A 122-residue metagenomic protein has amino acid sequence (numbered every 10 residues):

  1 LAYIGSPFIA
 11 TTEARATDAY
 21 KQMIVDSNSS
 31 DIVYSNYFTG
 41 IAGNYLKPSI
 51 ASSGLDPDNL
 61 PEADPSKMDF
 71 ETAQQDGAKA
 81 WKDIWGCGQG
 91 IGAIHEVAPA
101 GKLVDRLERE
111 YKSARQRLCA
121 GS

Functional and structural regions predicted by a protein language model:
L1-S122: Conserved active-site-proximal phosphate/metal-binding subdomains
